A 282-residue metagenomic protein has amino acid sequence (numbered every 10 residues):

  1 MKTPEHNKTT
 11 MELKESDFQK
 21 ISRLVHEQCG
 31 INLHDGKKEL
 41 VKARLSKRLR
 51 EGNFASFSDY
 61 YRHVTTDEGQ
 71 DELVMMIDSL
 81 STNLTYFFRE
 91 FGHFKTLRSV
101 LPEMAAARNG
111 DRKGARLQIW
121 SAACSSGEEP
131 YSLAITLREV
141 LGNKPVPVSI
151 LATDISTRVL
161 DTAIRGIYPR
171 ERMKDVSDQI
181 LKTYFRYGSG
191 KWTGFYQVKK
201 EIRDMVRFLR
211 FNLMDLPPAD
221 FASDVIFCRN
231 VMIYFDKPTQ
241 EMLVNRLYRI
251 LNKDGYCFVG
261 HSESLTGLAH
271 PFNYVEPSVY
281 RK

Functional and structural regions predicted by a protein language model:
K2-W120, G260: Conserved AdoMet
L97, I226, L251: Residue-level signal for inorganic ion chemistry
R98, A134-R138, Y248: A structural alpha-helix within SAM-dependent methyltransferase catalytic domains
G114-G127, S132, S149-L151: Conserved class I S-adenosyl-L-methionine
N143-F227, V231-M242, S264-T266: Extended basic-aromatic, gly/pro-enriched interface segments that bind polyanionic ligands
V225, T266-K282: Core SAM-dependent methyltransferase catalytic element
E241-K253: A short glycine-rich, Lys/Arg-flanked "PGG" loop and its adjoining helix->strand segment in the class I
D254-H261: Conserved beta-strand signature within the Rossmann-like core of class I S-adenosyl-L-methionine
